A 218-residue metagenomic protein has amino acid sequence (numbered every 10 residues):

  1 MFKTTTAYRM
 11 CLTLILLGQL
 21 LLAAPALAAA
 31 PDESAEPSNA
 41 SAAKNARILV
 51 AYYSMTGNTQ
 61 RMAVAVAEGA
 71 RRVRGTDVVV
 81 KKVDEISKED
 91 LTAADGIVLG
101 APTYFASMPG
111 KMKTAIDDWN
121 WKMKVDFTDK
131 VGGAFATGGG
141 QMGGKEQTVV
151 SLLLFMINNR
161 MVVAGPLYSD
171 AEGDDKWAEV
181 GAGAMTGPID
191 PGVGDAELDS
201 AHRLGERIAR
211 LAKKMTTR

Functional and structural regions predicted by a protein language model:
F2-L14: Bacterial N-terminal signal peptides that target proteins for export
C11-P25: Bacterial N-terminal signal peptides
L22-P37: Signal peptide processing junction and immediate N-terminal pro/mature segment of secreted/exported proteins
N45-A70: N-terminal beta1-alpha1 ligand-phosphate binding loop
A51-Y53, K81, F135: Short hydrophobic segments within beta-strands
T76-E85: A short beta-strand-loop structural module common to alpha/beta enzyme folds
D84-E172: Helix-loop-strand module that forms the ligand-binding subsite of alpha/beta enzymes
L167-R218: Glycine-rich phosphate/pyrophosphate-binding loop and the adjoining helix
